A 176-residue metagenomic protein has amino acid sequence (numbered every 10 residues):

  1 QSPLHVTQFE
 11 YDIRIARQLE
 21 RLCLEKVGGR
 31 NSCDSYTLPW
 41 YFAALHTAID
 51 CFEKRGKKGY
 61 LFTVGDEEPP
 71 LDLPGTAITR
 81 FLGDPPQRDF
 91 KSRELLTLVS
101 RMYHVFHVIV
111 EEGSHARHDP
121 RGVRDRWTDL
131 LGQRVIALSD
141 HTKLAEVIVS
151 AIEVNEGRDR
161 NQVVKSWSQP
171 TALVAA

Functional and structural regions predicted by a protein language model:
Q1-A176: Acidic, low-complexity intrinsically disordered regions
